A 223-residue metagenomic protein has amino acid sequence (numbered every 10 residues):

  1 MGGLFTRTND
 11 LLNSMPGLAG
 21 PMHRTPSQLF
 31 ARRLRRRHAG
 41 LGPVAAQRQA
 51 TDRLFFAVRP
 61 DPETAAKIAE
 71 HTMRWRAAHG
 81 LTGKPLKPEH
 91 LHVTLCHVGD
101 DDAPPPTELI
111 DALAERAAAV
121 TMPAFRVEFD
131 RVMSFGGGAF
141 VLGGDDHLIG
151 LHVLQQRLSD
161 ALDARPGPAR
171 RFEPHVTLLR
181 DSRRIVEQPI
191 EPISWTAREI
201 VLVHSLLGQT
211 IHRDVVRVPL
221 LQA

Functional and structural regions predicted by a protein language model:
G2-A223: Histidine-dependent nucleotide/RNA phosphoesterase domain, centered on the 2H-phosphoesterase fold with its duplicated
